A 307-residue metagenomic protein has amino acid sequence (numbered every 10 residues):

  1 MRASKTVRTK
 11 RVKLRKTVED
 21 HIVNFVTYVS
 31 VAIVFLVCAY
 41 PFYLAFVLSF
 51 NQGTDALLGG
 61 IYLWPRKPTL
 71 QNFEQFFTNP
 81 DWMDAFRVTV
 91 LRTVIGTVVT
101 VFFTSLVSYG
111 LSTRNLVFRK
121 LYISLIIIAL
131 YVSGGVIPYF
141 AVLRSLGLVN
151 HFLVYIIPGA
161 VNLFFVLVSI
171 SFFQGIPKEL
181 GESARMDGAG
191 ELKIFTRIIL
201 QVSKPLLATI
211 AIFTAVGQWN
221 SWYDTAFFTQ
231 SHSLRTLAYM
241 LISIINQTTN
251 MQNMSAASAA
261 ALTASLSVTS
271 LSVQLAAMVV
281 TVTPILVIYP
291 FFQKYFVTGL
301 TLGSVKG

Functional and structural regions predicted by a protein language model:
R2-G307: A hydrophobic, multi-pass inner-membrane permease signature
